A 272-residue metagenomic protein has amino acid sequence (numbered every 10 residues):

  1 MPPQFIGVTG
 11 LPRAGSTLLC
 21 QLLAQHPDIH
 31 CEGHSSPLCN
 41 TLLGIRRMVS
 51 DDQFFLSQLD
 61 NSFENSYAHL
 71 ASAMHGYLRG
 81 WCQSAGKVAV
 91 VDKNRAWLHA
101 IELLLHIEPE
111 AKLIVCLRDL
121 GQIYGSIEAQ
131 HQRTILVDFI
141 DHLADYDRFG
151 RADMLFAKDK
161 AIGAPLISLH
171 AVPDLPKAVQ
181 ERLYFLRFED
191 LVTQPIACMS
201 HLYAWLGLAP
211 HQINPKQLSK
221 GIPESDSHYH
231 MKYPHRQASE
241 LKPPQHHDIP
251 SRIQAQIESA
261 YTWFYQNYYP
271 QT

Functional and structural regions predicted by a protein language model:
M1-H75, G221-E224, H235: PAPS-dependent sulfotransferase catalytic core
M1-I6, K158, H170-K177, I196-A197 (+1 more regions): PAPS-dependent sulfotransferases, especially Golgi type II membrane carbohydrate sulfotransferases
V8-G10, V90-K93, V115-L117, F185-R187: Short beta-strand segments
R13-A14, Q25, S36-L38, A96-L98 (+3 more regions): Short, solvent-exposed loop/turn segments at secondary-structure junctions
G15-I29, L104-E108, E128, F185-P210: PAPS/PAP-binding and catalytic site of the sulfotransferase fold
Y67-Q83, I123-W205, Y261: PAPS-dependent sulfotransferase catalytic domain
L70-L103: Glycine-rich phosphate-binding loop used to anchor ATP phosphates in small-molecule kinases, encompassing both
K93-N94, L104-Q130: Conserved phosphate-donor/acceptor-positioning beta-strand/loop module used by diverse small-molecule
